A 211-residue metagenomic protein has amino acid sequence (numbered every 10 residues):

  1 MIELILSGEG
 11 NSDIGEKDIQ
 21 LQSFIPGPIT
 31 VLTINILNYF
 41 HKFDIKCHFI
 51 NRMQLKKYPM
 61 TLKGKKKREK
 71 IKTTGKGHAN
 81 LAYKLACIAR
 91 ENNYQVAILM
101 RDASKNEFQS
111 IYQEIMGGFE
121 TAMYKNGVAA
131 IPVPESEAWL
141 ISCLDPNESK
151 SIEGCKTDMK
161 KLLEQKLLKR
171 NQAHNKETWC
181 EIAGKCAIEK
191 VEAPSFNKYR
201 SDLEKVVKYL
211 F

Functional and structural regions predicted by a protein language model:
M1-G77: Domain-level signal for Mg2+-assisted phosphodiester chemistry and nucleotide/NA-binding surfaces in nucleic-acid
I2-L4, K70, Q95-L99, G127: Generic beta-sheet signal
L6-G8, N93-N106: Acidic beta-strand-to-loop metal/phosphate-binding motif
F24-L32, T74-A86, E107-G118: Well-ordered, non-membrane alpha-helical segments in soluble/globular domains
V31-K46, N92, G117-I131: Structural alpha-beta junctions
D44-K57, I131-P134, E177-E189: Acidic carboxylate-rich catalytic motifs and surrounding loops in phosphoryl-/glycosyl-chemistry enzymes
M100-H174, T178: Activity-critical C-terminal alpha-helical subdomain
H174-F211: Charged phosphate-binding loop/patch that engages nucleotide di/tri-phosphates or the phosphate backbone of nucleic
